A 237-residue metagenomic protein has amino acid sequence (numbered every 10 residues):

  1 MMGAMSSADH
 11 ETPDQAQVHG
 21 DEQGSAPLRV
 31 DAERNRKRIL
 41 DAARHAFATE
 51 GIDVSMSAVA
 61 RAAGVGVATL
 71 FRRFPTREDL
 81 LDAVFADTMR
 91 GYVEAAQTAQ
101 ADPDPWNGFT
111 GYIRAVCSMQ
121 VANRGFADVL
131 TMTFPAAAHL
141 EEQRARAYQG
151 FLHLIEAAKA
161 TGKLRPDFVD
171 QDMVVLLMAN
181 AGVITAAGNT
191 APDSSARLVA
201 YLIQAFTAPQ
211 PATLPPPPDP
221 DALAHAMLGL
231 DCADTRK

Functional and structural regions predicted by a protein language model:
M1-D53, S57-A62, D79: Basic, helix-initiating cap at the start of DNA-binding domains
M1-Q23, Q149-A160, A186-K237: C-terminal peripheral helix-coil segments that are non-catalytic and often amphipathic
E33-D41, A48, I52-D53, R73-E94 (+2 more regions): An amphipathic alpha-helix adjacent to DNA-recognition modules
G64-F74: Short hydrophobic/aromatic patch on the recognition helix
A83, E94-A122, P135-E141, R146-G150: Hydrophobic alpha-helical connector segments
V116-M119, N123, T161, N180-V183 (+1 more regions): Phosphate/oxyanion-binding loops and surfaces in catalytic or ligand/nucleic-acid-binding neighborhoods
D128-A137, D219: Short linear capping/connector segments at secondary-structure termini
A136-A181, T185-A186, D193-R197: Amphipathic alpha-helical packing segments from all-alpha helical-bundle domains
